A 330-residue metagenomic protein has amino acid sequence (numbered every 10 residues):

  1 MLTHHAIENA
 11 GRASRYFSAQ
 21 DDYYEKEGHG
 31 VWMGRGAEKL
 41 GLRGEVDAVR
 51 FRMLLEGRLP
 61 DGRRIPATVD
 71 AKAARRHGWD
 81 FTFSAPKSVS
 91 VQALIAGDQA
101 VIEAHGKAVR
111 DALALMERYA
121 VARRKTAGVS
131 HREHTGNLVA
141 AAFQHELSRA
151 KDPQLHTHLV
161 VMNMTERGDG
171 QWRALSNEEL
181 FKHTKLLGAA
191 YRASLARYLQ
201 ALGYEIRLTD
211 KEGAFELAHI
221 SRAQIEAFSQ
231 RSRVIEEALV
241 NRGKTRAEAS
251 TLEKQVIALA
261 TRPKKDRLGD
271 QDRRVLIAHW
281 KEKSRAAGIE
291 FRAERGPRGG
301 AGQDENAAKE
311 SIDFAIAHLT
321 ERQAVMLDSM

Functional and structural regions predicted by a protein language model:
M1-F314, L319-Q323, L327-S329: Intrinsically disordered, flexible peripheral segments
